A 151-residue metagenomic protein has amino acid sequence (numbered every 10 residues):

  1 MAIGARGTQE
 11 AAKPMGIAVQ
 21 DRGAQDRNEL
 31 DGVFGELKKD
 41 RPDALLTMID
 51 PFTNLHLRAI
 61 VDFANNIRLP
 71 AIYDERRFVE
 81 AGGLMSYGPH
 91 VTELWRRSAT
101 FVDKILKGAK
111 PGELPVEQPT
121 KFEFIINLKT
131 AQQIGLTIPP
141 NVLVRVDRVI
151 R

Functional and structural regions predicted by a protein language model:
M1-R151: Short hydrophobic alpha-helices and adjacent helix-cap/hinge residues
